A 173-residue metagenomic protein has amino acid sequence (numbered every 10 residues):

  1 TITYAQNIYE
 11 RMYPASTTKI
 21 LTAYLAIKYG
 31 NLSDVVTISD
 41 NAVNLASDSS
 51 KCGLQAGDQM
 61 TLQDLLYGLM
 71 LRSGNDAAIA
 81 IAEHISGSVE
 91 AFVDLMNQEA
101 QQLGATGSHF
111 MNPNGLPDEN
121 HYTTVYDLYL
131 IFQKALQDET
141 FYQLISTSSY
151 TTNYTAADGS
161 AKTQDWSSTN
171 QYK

Functional and structural regions predicted by a protein language model:
T1-Y126, L130-E139: Active-site-adjacent loops and short helices of periplasmic peptidoglycan-processing enzymes
A105-T106, P117-D127, F132-K173: Domain-terminus/edge residues, biased toward the C-terminal soluble/receptor-binding domains of extracytoplasmic
